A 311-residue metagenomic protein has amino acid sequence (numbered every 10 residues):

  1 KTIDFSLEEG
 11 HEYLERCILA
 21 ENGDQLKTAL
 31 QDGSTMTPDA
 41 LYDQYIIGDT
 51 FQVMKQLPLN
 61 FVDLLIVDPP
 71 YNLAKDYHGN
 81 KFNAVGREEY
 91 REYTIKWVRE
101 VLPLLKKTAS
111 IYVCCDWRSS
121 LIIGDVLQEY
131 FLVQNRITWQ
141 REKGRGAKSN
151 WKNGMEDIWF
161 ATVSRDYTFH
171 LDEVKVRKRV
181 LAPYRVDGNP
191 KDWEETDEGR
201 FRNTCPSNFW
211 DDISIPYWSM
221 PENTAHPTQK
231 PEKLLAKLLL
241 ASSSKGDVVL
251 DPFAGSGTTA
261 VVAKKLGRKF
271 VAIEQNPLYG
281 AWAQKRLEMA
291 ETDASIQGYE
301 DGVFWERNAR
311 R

Functional and structural regions predicted by a protein language model:
K1-Q25, A29-W282: Core catalytic lobe of class I
L278-R311: PRPP-dependent phosphoribosyltransferase catalytic core
